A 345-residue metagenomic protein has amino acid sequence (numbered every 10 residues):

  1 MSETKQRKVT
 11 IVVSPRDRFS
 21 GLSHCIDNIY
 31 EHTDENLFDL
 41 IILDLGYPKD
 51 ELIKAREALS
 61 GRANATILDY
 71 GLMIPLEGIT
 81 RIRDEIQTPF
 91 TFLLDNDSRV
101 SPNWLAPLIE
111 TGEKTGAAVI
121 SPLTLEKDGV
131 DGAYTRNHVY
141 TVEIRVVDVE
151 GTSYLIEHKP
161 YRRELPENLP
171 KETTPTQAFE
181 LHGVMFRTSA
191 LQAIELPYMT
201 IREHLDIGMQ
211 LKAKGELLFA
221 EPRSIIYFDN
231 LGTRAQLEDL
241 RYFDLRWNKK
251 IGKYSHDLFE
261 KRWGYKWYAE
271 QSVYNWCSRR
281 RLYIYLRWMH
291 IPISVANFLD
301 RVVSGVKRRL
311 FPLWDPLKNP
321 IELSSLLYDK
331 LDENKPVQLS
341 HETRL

Functional and structural regions predicted by a protein language model:
D27-L37: Short, acidic, metal-binding catalytic loop of nucleotide-sugar glycosyltransferases
I42-K54, D95: A conserved acidic beta->alpha catalytic loop
D69-I86: Glycine-rich, basic loop-to-helix element that forms the pyrophosphate-binding segment of sugar-nucleotide handling
L76, E150-F186: A recurrent flexible, glycine/aromatic-enriched loop bordering the glycosyltransferase active site that acts as
P89-R99: Short beta-strand-to-loop acidic/aromatic patch adjacent to the donor-nucleotide binding site
N103-G151: Conserved donor NDP-sugar-binding/catalytic core segment of glycosyltransferases
N137, M209, A213-K307, W314-P320 (+2 more regions): Active-site-adjacent helix/loop segment of glycosyltransferases that harbors family-specific signature motifs
P170-K171, Q177-F186, A190-Q192, M199-I225: A short, conserved alpha-helix in the catalytic core of glycosyltransferases
